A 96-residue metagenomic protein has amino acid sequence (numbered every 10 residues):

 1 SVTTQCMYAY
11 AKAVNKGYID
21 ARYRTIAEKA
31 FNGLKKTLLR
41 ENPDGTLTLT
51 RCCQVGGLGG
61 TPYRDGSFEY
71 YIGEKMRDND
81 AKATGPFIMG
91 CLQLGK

Functional and structural regions predicted by a protein language model:
S1-Q5: Long, repeat-rich segments with strong aromatic
M7, N15-K96: CBM-like carbohydrate-recognition segments
